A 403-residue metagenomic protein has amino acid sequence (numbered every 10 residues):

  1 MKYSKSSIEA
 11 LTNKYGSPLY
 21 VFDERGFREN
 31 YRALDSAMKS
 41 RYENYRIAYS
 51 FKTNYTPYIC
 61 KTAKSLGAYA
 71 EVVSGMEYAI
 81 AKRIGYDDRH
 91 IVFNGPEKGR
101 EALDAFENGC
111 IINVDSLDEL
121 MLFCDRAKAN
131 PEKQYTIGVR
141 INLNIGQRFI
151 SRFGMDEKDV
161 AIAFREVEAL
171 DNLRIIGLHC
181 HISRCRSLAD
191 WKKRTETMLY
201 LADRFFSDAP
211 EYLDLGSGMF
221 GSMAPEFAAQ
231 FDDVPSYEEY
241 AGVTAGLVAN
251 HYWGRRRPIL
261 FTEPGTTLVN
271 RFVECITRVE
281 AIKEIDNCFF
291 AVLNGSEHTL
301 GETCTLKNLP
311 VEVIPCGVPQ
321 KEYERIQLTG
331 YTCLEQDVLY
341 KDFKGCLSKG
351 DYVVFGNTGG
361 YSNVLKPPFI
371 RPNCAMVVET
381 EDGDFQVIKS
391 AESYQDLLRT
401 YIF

Functional and structural regions predicted by a protein language model:
M1-Y135, R165, A169-R174, D382-F403: A charged N-terminal "starter" segment
S7, D23-G26, N30, L34 (+19 more regions): General structural feature for long, well-ordered alpha-helical segments within catalytic domains of soluble enzymes
F27, K52, S74, A105 (+6 more regions): Conserved, mostly hydrophobic/aromatic
T53-Y55, M76-E77, E97-G99, S116-D118 (+7 more regions): Active-site-proximal loop/turn and secondary-structure-junction residues that shape catalytic pockets, frequently
C60, R83, L103-E107, C124-R126 (+6 more regions): Short acidic, glycine/serine/threonine-rich loops at helix termini
A70-E71, I137, L213, L260: Residue-level marker for buried hydrophobic side chains located in beta-strands that build the well-ordered beta-sheet
N144-R278: Active-site loop/helix belt of alpha/beta enzymes
V243-A245, A249, R255-F403: Charged (often Lys/Glu-rich) extended helix/loop segments that serve as interaction or gating elements
